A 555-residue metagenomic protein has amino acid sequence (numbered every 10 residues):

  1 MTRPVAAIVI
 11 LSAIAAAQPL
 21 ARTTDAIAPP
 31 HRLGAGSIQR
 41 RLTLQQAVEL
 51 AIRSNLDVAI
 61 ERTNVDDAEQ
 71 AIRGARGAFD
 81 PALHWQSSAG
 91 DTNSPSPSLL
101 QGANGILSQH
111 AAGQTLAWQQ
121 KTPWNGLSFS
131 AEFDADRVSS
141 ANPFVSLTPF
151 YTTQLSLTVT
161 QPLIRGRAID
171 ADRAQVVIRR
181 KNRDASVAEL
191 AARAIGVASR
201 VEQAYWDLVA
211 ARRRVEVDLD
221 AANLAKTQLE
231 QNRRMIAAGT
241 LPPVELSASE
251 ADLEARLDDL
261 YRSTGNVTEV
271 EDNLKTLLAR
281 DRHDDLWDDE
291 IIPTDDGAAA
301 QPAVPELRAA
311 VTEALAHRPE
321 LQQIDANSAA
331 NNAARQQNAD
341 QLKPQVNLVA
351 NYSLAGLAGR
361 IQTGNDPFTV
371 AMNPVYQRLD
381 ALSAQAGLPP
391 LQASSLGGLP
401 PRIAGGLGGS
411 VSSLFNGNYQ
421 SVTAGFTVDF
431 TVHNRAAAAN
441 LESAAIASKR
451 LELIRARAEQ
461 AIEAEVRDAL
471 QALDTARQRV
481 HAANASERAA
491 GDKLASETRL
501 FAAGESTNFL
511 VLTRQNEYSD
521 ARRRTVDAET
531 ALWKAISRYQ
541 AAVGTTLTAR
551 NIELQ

Functional and structural regions predicted by a protein language model:
Q18, D91-N93, L274-D285, D289 (+5 more regions): Acidic, low-complexity, intrinsically disordered peripheral segments
P19-A111, V159-A174, I178-R180, Y205 (+10 more regions): Bacterial Sec-pathway N-terminal export signals of envelope proteins
A59-T63, R76-G77, P123-T152, R165-A188 (+9 more regions): Sec/SRP-type N-terminal targeting helices
A75, V187-A310, A472-A476, S496-R499 (+4 more regions): Periplasmic alpha-helical coiled-coil/stalk elements that build and connect Gram-negative outer-membrane
W85-D91, A131-R137, L348-L354: Transmembrane beta-barrel strands of outer-membrane/channel proteins
G90-S96, D136-N142, G166, R200 (+1 more regions): Sequence/structural signature of outer-membrane beta-barrel proteins
I106-H110, P149-Y151, V304, N416-Q420 (+1 more regions): Short sequence motifs at beta-strands and strand-loop junctions characteristic of Gram-negative outer-membrane
Q114-Q120, L157-Q161, L274, A424-F430 (+1 more regions): Residues on the lipid-exposed face of transmembrane beta-strands in outer-membrane beta-barrel proteins
